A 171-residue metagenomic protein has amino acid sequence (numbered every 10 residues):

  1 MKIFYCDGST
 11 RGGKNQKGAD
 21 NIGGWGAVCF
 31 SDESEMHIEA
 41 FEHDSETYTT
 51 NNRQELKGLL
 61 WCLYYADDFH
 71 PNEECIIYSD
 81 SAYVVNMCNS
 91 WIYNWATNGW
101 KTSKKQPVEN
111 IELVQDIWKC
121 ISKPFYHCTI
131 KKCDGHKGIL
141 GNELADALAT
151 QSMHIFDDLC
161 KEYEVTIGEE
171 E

Functional and structural regions predicted by a protein language model:
M1-K57, Y64-D68, A147, Q151-D157 (+2 more regions): RNase H-like nuclease fold core
T10-Q16, I22, L60-L144: RNase H catalytic domain
H43-S45, Q115-K123, E169-E171: Noncatalytic linker/hinge segments flanking ATPase motor cores
